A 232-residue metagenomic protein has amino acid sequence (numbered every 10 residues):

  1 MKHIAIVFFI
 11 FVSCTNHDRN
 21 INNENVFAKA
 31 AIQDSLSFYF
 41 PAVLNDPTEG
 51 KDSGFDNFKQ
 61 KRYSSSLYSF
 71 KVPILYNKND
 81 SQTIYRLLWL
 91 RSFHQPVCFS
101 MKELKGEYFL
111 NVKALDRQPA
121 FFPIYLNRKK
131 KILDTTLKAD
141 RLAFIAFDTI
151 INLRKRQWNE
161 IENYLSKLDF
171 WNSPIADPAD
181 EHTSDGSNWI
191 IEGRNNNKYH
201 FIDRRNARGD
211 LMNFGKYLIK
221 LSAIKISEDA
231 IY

Functional and structural regions predicted by a protein language model:
M1-N25: Bacterial Sec-dependent N-terminal signal peptides
N16-Y232: Function-determining sites in protein domains
